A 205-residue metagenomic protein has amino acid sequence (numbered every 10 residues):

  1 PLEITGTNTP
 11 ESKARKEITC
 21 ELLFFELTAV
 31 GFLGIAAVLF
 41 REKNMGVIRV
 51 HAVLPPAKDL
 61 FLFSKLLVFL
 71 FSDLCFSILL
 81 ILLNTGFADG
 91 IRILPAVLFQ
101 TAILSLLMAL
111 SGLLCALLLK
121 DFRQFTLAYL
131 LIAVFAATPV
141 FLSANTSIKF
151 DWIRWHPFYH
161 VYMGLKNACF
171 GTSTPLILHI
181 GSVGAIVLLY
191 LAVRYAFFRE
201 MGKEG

Functional and structural regions predicted by a protein language model:
P1-K13: A cross-kingdom feature of multi-pass membrane systems that activates on extracytoplasmic/periplasmic
T19-V38: Long, hydrophobic alpha-helical segments
L33-L54: Transmembrane helix boundary and interhelical loop/hinge segments in multi-pass membrane proteins
L39, K43, L114-L118, G181-G205: Junction motif at the cytosolic side of a transmembrane helix
R41, N84-R92, L119-K120, S143-I148 (+1 more regions): Short helix-capping/hinge motifs at transmembrane helix termini and TM-loop junctions
K58-D59, L66-K120, H179, L191: Alpha-helical transmembrane segments and their short interhelical loops
L119-W155: Transmembrane helix segments
A144-I180: Short hydrophobic, aromatic-rich alpha-helical segments embedded in or entering the lipid bilayer of multi-pass
